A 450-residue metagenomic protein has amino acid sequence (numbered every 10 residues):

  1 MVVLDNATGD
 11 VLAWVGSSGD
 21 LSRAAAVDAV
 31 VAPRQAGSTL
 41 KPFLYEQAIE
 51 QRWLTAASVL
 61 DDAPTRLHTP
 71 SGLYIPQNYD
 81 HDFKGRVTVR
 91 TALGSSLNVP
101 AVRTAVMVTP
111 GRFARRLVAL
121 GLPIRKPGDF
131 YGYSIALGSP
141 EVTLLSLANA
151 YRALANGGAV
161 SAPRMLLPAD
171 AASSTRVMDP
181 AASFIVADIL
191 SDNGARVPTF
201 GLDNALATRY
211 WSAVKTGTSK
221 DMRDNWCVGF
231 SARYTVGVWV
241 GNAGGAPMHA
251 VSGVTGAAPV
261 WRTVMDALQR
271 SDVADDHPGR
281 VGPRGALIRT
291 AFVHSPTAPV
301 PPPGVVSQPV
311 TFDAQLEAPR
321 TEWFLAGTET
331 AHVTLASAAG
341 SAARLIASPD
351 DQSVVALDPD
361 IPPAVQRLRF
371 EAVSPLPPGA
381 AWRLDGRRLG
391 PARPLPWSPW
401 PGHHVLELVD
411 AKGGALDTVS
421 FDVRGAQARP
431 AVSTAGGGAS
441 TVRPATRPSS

Functional and structural regions predicted by a protein language model:
M1-D5, W14-V15, D20-A29, L40 (+3 more regions): A penicillin-recognizing enzyme superfamily signal
N6, L21-R23, I49-A57, P123-P127 (+3 more regions): Secondary-structure transition/capping motifs at alpha-helix termini and the adjoining loop/turn into the next element
G9, P33-D62, A92, A150-L154 (+3 more regions): Active-site SXXK
D10, Q35, F43, T55 (+7 more regions): Extracytoplasmic/secreted proteins, especially bacterial periplasmic and envelope-associated proteins
L12-A13, L416: Generic structural signal for well-ordered beta-strand positions
L54-F113, N156, V160, A169-D192: Conserved catalytic neighborhood of penicillin-recognizing serine enzymes
P64, H68-P70, S212-S450: Soluble, non-transmembrane domains of envelope/secretory-pathway proteins that act on or interact with carbohydrate
L73-N78, T109-N149: Mid-domain, small-residue-enriched loop/turn segments at the edges of structured enzyme/sensor domains
